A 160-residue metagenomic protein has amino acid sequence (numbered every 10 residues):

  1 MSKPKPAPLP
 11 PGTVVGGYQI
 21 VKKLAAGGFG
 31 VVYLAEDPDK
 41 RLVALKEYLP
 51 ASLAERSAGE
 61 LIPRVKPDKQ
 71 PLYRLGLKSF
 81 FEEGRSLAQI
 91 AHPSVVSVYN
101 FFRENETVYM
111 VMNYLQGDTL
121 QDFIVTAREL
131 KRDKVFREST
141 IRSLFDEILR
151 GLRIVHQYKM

Functional and structural regions predicted by a protein language model:
I20-G27, V32: Protein kinase glycine-rich loop
A25, E82, A91-S94, Q116: Flexible N-lobe loop architecture of eukaryotic-like protein kinase catalytic domains
E36-V43, L49-A54: Conserved N-lobe loop of protein kinases adjacent to the ATP-binding glycine-rich P-loop
E55-Q89: AlphaC helix of the eukaryotic protein kinase fold
F101: Activation-segment/catalytic-loop signature of the eukaryotic protein kinase fold
N105-T119, F123, A127: Conserved short submotifs of the Hanks-type protein kinase catalytic core that shape the nucleotide-binding pocket
L144-F145: Activation segment signature within eukaryotic-like protein kinase domains
I148-M160: Protein kinase catalytic-loop region centered on the HRD/HxD motif
